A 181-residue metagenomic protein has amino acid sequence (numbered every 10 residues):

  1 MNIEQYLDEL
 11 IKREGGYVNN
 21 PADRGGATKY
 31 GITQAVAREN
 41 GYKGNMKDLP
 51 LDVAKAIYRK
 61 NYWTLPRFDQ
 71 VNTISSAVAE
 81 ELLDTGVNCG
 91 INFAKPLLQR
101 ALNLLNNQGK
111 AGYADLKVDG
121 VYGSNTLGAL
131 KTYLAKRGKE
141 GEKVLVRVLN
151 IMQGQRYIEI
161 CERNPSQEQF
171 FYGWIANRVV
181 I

Functional and structural regions predicted by a protein language model:
M1-I181: Cell-wall polysaccharide-cleaving catalytic domain and substrate-binding groove, primarily in peptidoglycan/chitin
